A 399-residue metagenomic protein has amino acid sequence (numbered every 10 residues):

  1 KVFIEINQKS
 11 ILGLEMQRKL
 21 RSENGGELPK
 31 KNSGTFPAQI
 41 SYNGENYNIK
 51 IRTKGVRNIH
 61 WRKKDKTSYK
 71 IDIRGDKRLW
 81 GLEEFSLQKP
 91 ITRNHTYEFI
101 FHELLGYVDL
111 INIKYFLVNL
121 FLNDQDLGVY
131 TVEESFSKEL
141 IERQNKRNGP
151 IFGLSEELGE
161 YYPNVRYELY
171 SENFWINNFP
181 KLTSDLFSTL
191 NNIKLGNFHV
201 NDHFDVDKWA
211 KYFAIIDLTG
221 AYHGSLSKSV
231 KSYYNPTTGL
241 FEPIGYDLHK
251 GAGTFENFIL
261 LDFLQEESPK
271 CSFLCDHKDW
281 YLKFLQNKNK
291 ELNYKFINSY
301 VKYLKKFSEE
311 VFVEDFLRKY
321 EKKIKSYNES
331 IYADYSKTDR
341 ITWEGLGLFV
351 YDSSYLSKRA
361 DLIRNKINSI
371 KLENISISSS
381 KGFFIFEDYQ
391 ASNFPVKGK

Functional and structural regions predicted by a protein language model:
K1-I100, Q390: Conserved NTP-binding catalytic cores of kinases and kinase-like/nucleotidyltransferase enzymes across multiple kinase
P29, K54-K66, K77-L82, R166-Y170 (+1 more regions): Anionic ligand-binding catalytic core segments
N48, F121-L122, R143, K231 (+1 more regions): Carboxylate/His-rich catalytic cores and anion/metal-binding grooves
G75, V108-I113, Q125-A214, I297 (+1 more regions): Internal "kinase-insert"/substrate-recognition segments embedded within catalytic cores of ATP-dependent enzymes
P90-Q125: A conserved helix-loop-beta module that forms one wall/lid of the active-site cleft in ATP-utilizing catalytic domains
N119, A221-Y233: Catalytic-loop signature of eukaryotic-like protein kinases
I151-L154, L158-P163, S232, F241-Y246 (+1 more regions): Active-site substrate-binding loop specific to GH73 endo-beta-N-acetylglucosaminidase modules in bacterial autolysins
P180, S184-A221, S225, G239-P395: Middle-to-C-terminal accessory/interaction subdomains
